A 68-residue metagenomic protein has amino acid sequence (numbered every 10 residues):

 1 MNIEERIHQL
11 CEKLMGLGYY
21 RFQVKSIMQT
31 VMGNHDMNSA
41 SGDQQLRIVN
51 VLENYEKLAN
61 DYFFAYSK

Functional and structural regions predicted by a protein language model:
M1-K68: Interfaces that engage single-stranded nucleic acids at replication/repair/recombination sites
